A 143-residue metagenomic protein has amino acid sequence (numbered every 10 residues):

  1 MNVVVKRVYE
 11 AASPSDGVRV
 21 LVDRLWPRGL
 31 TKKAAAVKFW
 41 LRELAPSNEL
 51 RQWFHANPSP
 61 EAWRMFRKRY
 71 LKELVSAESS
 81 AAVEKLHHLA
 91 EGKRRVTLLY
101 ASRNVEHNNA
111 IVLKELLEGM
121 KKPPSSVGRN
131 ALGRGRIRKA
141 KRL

Functional and structural regions predicted by a protein language model:
M1-L143: Residues lining hydrophobic/aromatic ligand-binding pockets adjacent to catalytic sites
